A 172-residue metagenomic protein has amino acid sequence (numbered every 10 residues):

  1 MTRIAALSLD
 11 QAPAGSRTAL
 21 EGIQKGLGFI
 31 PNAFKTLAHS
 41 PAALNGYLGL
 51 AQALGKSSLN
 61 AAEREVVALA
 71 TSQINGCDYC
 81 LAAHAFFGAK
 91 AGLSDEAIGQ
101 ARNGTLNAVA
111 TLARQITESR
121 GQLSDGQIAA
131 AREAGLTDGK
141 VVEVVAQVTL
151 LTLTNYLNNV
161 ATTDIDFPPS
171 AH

Functional and structural regions predicted by a protein language model:
M1-H172: Hydrophobic alpha-helical segments
